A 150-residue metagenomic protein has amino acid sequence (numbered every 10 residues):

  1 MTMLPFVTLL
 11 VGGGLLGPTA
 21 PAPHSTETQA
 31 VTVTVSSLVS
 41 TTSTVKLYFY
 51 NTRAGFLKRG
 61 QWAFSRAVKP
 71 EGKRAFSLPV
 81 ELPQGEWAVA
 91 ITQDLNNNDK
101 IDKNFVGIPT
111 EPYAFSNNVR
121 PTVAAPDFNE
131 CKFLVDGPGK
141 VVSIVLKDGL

Functional and structural regions predicted by a protein language model:
F6-E27: Bacterial Sec-dependent signal peptides at the C-terminal "C-region" and cleavage site
Q29-S37, L47, I144: A short, amphipathic beta-strand motif
K46-Y50, A90: Beta-strand signatures of extracellular beta-sandwich domains
A67-R74, V135-D136: Short proline/glycine- and polar residue-rich coil/turn motifs
A75-L82: Exposed aromatic-hydrophobic patches
G85-I91: A short tyrosine-centered beta-strand micro-motif
L95-K103: Acidic, glycine-anchored loop motifs typical of Ca2+
P112-G149: Extracellular beta-sheet/turn segments enriched in Thr/Pro/Gly and aliphatic residues
